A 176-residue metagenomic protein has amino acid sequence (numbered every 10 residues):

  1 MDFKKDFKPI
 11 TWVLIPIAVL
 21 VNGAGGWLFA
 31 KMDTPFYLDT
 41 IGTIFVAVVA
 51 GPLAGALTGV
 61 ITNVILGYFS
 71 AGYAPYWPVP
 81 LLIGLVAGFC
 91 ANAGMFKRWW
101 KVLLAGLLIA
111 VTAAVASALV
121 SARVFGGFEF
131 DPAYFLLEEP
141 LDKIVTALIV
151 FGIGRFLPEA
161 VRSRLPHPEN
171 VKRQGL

Functional and structural regions predicted by a protein language model:
M1-V46, L53-L57: Hydrophobic transmembrane alpha-helices
V19-W27, I61-F69, L107-A116: Aromatic-anchored segments of alpha-helical transmembrane domains
L28-D33, Y73-P78, M95-L176: Membrane-embedded alpha-helical hairpins and interfacial helices in multi-pass inner-membrane proteins
D39, T43, V79-G84, T146: Hydrophobic core segments of transmembrane alpha-helices in multi-pass, intramembrane catalytic enzymes
A47, G84-N92, V150, G154 (+1 more regions): Hydrophobic transmembrane alpha-helices
V49-A50, Y68, P140: Transmembrane helix irregularities
G55-I61, I149: Short hydrophobic alpha-helical segments that form membrane-spanning helices or hydrophobic packing faces of helical
G59-M95: Helix-adjacent hinge/juxtasegments
